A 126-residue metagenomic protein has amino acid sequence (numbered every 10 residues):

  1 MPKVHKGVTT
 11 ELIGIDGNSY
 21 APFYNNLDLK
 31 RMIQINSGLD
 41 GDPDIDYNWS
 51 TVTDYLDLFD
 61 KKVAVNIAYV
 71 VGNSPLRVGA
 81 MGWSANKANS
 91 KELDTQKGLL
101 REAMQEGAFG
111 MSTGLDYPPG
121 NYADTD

Functional and structural regions predicted by a protein language model:
M1-G110: Divalent-metal coordination cores built from histidine and acidic residues
E102-D126: Divalent metal-binding pocket/active-site signature
